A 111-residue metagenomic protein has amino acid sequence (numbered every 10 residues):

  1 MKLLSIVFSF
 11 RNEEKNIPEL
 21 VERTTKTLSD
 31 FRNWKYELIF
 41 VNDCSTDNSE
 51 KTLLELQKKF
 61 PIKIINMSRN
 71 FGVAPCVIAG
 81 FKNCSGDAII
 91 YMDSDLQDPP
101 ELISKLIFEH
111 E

Functional and structural regions predicted by a protein language model:
M1-E111: Structured catalytic core of nucleotide-sugar glycosyltransferases
